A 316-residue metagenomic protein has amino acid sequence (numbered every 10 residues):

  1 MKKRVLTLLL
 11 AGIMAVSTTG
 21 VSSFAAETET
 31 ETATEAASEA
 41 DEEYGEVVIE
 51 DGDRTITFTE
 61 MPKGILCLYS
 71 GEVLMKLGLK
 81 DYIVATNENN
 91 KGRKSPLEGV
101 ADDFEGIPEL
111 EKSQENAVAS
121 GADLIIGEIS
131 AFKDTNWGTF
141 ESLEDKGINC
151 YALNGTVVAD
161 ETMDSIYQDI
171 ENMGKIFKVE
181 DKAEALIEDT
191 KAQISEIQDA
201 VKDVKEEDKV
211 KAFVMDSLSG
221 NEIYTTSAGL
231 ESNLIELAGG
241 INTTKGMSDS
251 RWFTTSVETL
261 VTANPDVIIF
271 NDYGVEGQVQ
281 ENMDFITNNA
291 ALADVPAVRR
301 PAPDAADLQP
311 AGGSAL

Functional and structural regions predicted by a protein language model:
V5-L6, L10, G20-V73, I176-M215: Bacterial Sec-exported substrate-binding components of ABC uptake systems
D51-D53, D102-E115, M247-V257: Short helix-initiation/N-cap motifs at beta->coil->alpha
T59-P62, G71-L74, K80, Q114 (+10 more regions): Extracytoplasmic/secreted envelope proteins and their assembly/folding machinery, especially bacterial periplasmic
G64-L68, V84-N87, L124-E128, N149-N154 (+5 more regions): Structural recognition of the beta-strand scaffold that forms the well-ordered cores of secreted hydrolase catalytic
L66-S120, L124-F132, T243: A short, structured surface patch at a secondary-structure boundary
K91-P96, Y224-R251: Alpha-helical, coiled-coil/dimerization segments enriched in small aliphatic residues
G92, I129-G138, I148-N172, K205-S232: Extracytoplasmic ligand-binding site segments that recognize negatively charged/polar headgroups
E161-K175, E184, E188, F270-L316: Structured C-terminal subdomain patch of bacterial secreted/periplasmic proteins
